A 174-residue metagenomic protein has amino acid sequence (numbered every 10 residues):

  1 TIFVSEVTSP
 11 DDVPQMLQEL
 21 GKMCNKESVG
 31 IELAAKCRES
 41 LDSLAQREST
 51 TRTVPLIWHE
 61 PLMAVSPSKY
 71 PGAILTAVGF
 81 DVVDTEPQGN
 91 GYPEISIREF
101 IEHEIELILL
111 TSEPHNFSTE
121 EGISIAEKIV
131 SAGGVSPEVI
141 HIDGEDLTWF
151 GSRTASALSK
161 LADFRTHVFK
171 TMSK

Functional and structural regions predicted by a protein language model:
T1-K174: N-terminal ligand-binding lobe of clamshell/alpha-beta domains
